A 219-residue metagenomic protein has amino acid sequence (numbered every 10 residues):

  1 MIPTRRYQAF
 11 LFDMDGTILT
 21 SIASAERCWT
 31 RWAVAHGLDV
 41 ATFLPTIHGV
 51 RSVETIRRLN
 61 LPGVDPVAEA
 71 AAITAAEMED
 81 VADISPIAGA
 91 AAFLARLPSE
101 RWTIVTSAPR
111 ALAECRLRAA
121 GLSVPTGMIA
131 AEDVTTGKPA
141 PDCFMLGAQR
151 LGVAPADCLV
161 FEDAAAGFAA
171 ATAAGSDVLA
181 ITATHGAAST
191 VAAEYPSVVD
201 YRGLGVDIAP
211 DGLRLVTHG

Functional and structural regions predicted by a protein language model:
M1-Q8, A91, R101, P109-G219: Asp-based, Mg2+/Mn2+-dependent phosphohydrolase catalytic module
P3-P98, P109-A111, L122: N-terminal helical cap/lid subdomain that shapes the substrate entry/recognition surface in HAD-like hydrolases
T20-S21, I47, I104-V105, E162 (+1 more regions): Small/polar loops that bind or transfer phosphate-bearing groups
R31-V34, I104, G203: Intrinsic disorder/low-complexity segments enriched in polar/charged and small flexible residues
P86, V105, T136: Residue-level marker of regulatory loop/turn positions in helix-turn-helix DNA-binding domains and in histidine
